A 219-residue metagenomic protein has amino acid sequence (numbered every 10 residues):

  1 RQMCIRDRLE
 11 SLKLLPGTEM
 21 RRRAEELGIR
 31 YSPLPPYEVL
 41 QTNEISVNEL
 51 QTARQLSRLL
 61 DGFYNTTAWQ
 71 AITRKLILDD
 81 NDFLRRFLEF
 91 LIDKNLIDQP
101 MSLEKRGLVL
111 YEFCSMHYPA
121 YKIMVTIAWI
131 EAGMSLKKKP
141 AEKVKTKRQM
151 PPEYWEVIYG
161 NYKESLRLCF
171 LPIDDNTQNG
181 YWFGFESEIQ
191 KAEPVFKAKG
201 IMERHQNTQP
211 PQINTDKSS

Functional and structural regions predicted by a protein language model:
R1-I5: Short, small-residue-biased leader/transition segments that mark boundaries at the very start of proteins
R6-L56, N65-N81: Flexible glycine/acidic-rich beta-alpha junction loops that bind and position SAM and/or redox cofactors in anaerobic
S57-S219: Radical SAM enzyme core and accessory elements
